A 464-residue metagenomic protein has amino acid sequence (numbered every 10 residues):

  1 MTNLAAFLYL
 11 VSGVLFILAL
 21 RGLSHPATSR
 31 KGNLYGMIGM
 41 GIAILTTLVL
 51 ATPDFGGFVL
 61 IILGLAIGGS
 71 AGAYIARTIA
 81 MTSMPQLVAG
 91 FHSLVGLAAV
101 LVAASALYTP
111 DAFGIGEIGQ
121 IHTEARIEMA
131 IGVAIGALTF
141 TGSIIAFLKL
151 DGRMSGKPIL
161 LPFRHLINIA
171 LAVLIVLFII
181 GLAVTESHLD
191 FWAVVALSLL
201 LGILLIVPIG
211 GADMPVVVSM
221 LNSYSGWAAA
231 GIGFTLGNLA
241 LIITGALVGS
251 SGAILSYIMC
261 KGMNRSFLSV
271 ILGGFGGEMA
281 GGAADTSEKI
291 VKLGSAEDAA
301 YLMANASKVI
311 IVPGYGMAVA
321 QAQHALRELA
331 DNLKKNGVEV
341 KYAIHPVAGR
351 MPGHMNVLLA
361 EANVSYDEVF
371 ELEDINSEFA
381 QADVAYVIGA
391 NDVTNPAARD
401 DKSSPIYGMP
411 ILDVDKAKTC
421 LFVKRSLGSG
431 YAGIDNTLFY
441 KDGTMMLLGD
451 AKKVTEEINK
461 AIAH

Functional and structural regions predicted by a protein language model:
M1-G13, L50-G69, A125-F140, E186-L197: Structural signature of hydrophobic alpha-helical transmembrane segments
L15-T28, G69-V88, S143-P158, L201-M214 (+1 more regions): C-terminal ends of transmembrane helices
R30-G39, I61-L63, S83-V95, P158-I169 (+1 more regions): Cytoplasmic-side transmembrane-helix entry/capping segments in multi-pass membrane proteins
T47-I62, Y74-S83, V100-I118, T185: Transmembrane alpha-helix boundary signature
T52, S105-G119, V184-L189, V216 (+1 more regions): Transmembrane helix-loop junctions at the membrane interface of multipass transporters and ion channels
G210, S225-A230, F234-L268: Mobile "lid/hinge" segments at catalytic clefts and subdomain interfaces of large enzymes
L247-A306: Membrane-interfacial segments at transmembrane helix termini in multi-pass membrane proteins
S287-H464: Structured cytosolic domains appended to multi-pass membrane proteins
